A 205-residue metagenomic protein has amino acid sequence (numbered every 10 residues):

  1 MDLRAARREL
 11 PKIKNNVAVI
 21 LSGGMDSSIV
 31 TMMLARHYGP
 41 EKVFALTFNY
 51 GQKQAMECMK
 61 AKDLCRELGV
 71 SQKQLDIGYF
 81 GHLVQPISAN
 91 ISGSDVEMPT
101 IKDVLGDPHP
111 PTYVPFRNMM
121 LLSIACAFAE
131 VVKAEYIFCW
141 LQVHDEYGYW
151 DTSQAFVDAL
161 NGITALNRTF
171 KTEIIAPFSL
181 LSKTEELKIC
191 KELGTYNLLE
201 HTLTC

Functional and structural regions predicted by a protein language model:
M1-Y196: ATP-dependent adenylation/nucleotidyltransferase module used to activate substrates
L193-C205: Immediate flanking context of iron-sulfur cluster ligation sites
